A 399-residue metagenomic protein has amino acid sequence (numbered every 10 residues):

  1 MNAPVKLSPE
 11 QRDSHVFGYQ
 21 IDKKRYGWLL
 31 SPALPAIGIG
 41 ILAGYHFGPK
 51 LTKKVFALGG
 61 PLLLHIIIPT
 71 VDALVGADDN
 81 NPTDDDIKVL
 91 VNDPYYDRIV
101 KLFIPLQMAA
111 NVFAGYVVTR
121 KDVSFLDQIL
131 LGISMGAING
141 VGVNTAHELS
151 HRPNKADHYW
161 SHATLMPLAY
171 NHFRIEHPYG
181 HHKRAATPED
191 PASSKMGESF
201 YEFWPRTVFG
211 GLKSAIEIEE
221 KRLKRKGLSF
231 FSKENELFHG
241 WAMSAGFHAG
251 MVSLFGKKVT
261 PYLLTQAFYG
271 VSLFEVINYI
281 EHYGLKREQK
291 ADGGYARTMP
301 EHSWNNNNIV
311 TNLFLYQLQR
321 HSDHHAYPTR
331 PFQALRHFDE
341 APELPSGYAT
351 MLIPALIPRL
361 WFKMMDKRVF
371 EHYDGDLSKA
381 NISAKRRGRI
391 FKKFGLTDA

Functional and structural regions predicted by a protein language model:
N2-I37, A43, N154-L237, K257-K258 (+2 more regions): Cytosolic/stromal cytosol-facing helical appendages immediately following the last transmembrane segment
Q20-A73, P94-T119, L126-N139, K233-V276 (+2 more regions): Alpha-helical bilayer-embedded segments of polytopic membrane proteins, i.e., transmembrane/intramembrane helices
I68-N81, I280, G284-R287: Membrane-water interface of transmembrane alpha-helices
L74-I87, I216-R225: Non-transmembrane, extramembrane segments of multi-pass ion/lipid transporters
D78-N81, V117-R120, S150, G284 (+1 more regions): Juxtamembrane transmembrane-helix termini
T83-V208: Intramembrane catalytic core of multi-pass membrane enzymes that act on lipidic substrates
